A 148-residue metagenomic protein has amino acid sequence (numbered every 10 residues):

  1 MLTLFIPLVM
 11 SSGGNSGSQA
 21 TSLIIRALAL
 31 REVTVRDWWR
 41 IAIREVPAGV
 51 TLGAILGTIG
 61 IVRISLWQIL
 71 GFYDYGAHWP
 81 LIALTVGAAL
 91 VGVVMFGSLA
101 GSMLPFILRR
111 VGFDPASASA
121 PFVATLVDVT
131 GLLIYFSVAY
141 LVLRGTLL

Functional and structural regions predicted by a protein language model:
M1-L99, M103-P115, V123-L126, V138-L148: Alpha-helical transmembrane segments and their membrane-interface boundaries that form or gate the permeation pathway
D128-L132: Hydrophobic transmembrane alpha-helices of multi-pass small-molecule transporters
